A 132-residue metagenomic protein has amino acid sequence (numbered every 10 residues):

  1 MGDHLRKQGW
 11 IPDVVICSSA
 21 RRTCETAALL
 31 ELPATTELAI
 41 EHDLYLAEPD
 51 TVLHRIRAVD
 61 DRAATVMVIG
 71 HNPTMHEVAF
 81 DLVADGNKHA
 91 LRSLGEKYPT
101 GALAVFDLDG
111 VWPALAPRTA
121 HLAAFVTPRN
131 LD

Functional and structural regions predicted by a protein language model:
M1-I11, R62, H76, W112-D132: An N-terminal RHG(E/S)-centered segment typical of histidine phosphatases
M1-T51, I56, N87-K88, D132: Active-site-proximal alpha-helix that buttresses catalytic centers in soluble enzyme cores
T23, A27, M75-H76, L103: A general structural signal for well-ordered alpha-helical segments in protein cores
V59: Short HxH-centered metal-ligating active-site micro-motif
A64-V83, L91: A glycine-rich beta-strand to alpha-helix segment that forms a phosphate/ribose-binding loop at ligand/cofactor sites
V83, N87-A123: Domain-level recognition of soluble alpha/beta enzyme cores, biased toward histidine phosphatases/phosphomutases
